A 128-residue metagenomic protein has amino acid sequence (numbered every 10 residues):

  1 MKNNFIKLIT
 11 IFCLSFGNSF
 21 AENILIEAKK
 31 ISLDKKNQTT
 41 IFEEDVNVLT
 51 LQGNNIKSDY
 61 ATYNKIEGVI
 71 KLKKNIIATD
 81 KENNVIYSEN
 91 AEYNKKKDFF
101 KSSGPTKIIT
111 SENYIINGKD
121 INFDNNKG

Functional and structural regions predicted by a protein language model:
M1-K2, F16: Intrinsically disordered, low-complexity peptide-like regions
K2-I11: Sec-dependent signal peptide recognition, specifically the positively charged N-region followed immediately by
I11-S19: Hydrophobic h-region of N-terminal signal peptides that target proteins for export in Gram-negative bacteria
S19-G128: N-terminal amphipathic/hydrophobic interface segments
